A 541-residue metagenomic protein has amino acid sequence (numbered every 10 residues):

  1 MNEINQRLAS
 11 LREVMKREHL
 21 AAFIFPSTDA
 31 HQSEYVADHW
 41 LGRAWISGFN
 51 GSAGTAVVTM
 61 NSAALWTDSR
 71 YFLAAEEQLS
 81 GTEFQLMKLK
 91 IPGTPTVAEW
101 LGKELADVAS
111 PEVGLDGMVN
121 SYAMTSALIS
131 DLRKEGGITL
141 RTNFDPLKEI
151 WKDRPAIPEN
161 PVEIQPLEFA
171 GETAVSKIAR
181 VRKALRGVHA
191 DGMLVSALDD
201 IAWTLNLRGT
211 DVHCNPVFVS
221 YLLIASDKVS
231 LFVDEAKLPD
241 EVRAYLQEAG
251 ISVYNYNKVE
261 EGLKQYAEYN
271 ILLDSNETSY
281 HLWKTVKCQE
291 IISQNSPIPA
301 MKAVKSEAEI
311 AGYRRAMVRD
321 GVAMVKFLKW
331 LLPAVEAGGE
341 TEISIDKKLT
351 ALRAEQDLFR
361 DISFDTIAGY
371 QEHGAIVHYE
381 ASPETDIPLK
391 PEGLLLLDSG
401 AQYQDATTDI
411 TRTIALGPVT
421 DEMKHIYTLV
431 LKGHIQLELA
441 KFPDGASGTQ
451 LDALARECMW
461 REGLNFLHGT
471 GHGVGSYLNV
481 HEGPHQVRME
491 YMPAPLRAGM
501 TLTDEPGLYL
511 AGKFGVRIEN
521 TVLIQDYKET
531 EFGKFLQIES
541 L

Functional and structural regions predicted by a protein language model:
M1-L541: Active-site neighborhoods and metal-handling regions in enzymes and metal-associated proteins
